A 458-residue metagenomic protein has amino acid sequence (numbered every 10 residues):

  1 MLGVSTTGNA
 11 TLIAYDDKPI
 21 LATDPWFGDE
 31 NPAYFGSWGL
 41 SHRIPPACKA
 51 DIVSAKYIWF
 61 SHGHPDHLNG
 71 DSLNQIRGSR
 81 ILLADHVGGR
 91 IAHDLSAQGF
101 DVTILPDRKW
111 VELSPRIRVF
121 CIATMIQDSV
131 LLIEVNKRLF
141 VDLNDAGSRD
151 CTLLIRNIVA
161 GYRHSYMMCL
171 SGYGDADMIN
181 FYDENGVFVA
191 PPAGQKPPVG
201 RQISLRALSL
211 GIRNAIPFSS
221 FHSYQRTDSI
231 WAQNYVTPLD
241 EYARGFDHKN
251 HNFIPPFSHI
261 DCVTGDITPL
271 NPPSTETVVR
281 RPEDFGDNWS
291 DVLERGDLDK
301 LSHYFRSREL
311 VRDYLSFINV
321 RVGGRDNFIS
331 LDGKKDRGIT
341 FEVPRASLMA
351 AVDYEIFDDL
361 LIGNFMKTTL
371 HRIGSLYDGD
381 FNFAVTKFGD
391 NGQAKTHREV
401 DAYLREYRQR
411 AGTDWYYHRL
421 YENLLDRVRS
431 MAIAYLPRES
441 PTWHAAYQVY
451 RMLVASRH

Functional and structural regions predicted by a protein language model:
T6-P19, V111-H164: Catalytic core of the metallo-beta-lactamase
K18-G63, G70-S72, D85, S148-Y162 (+2 more regions): Pre-active-site segment of Zn-dependent metallo-hydrolases
A22-D24, S54-L68, L82-D85, V141-A146 (+5 more regions): Active-site neighborhood of phospho(di)ester-bond hydrolases with catalytic His/Asp-centered motifs
W26-E30, Y34-G36, I122-K137, A146 (+3 more regions): Active-site-proximal loop/helix segment associated with metal-binding centers of metalloenzymes
N69-R77, T227-I230: Metal-dependent catalytic neighborhoods of phosphoester/phosphodiester hydrolases
I81-R138, R244: Metallo-beta-lactamase
C151-K249: Cap/insert and terminal regions of metallo-dependent hydrolase folds
Y235, D261-H458: Feature captures hydrophobic
